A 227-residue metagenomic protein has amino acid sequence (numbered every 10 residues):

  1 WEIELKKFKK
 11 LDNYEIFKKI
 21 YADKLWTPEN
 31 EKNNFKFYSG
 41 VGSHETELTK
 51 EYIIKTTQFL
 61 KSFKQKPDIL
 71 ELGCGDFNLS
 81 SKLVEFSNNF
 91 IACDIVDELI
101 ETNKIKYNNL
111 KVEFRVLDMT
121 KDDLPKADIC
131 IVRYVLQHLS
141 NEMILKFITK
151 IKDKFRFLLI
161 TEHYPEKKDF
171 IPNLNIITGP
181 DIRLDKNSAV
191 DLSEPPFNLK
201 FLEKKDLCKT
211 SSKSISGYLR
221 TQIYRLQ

Functional and structural regions predicted by a protein language model:
W1-E71, G75-A127, L139-Q227: Class I (Rossmann-like) S-adenosyl-L-methionine-dependent methyltransferase catalytic domain, capturing the SAM-binding
I131: A conserved beta-strand element that flanks and buttresses the S-adenosyl-L-methionine
V135: Hydrophobic adenine-recognition pocket in adenosine-nucleotide-binding enzymes
